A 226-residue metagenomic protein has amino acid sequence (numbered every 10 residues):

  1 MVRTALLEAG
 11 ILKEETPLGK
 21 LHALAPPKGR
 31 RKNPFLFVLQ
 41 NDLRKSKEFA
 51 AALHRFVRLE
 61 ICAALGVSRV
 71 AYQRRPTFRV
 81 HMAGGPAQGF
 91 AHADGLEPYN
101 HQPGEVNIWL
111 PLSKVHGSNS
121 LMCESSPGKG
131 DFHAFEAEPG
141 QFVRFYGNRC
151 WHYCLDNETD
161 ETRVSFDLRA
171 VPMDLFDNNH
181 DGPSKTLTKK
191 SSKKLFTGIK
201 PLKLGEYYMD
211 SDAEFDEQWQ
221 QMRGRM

Functional and structural regions predicted by a protein language model:
M1, P17-K20, P34, E48 (+6 more regions): Exposed alpha-helical structural elements
M1-Q40: Solvent-exposed N-terminal domain segments of exported/luminal and surface proteins
K28-G85, F90-E97, H101: Signature of the catalytic double-stranded beta-helix
C62-G66, S113, D174: Hydrophobic/aromatic-lined pockets within catalytic cores
P76, I108, F166-A170: A structural signal for short, well-ordered beta-strand segments
V80-M82, L112, S125, A170-P172: Residue-level signal for short segments within beta-strands and strand-turn junctions of well-structured beta-sheet
P86-Y146, R163: Catalytic core of non-heme Fe(II) oxygenases with the double-stranded beta-helix
P127-M226: Catalytic core of Fe(II)/2-oxoglutarate
